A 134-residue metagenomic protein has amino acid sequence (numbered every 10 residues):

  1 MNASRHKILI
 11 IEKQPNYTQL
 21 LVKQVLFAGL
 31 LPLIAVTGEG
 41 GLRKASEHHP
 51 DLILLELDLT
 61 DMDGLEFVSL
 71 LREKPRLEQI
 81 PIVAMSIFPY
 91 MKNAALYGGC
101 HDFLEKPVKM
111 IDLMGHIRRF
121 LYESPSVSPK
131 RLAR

Functional and structural regions predicted by a protein language model:
M1-K13, I111-R134: Non-catalytic signal-transmission and effector/linker regions of two-component phosphorelay proteins
P15-L33: Two-component/phosphorelay signaling modules centered on CheY-like receiver
T37-G40, D63-E66: Acidic catalytic/metal-coordinating carboxylates
H49-D51, R76-P81: His-Asp phosphorelay/catalytic-motif detector in bacterial-type signaling
E56: Active-site residues of response regulator receiver
T60: The feature encodes the CheY-like receiver
E66, I87-E105, D112-G115, R119: Alpha4 helix (beta4-alpha4-beta5 surface) of REC/receiver domains from two-component response regulators
V83-M85: Hydrophobic/aromatic residues positioned on beta-strands within the core alpha/beta folds
